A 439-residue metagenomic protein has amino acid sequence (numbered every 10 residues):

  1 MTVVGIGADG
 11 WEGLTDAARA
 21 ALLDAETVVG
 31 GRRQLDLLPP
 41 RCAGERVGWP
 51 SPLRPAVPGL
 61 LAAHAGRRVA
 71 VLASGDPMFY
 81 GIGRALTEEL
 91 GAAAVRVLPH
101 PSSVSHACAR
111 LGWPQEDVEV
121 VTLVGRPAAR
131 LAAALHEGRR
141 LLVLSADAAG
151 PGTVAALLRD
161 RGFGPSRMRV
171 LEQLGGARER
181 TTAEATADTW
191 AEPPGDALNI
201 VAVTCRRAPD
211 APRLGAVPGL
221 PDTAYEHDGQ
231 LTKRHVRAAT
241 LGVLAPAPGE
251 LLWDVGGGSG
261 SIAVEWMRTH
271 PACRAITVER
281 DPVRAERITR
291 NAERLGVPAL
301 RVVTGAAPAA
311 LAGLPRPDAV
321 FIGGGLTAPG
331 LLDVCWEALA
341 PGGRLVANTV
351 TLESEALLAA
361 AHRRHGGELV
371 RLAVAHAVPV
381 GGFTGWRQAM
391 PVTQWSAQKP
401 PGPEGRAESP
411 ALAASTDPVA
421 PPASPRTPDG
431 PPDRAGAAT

Functional and structural regions predicted by a protein language model:
M1-G5, T15-A20, R67-V69, E137-Q230 (+1 more regions): A contiguous loop/helix-start segment that scaffolds small-molecule binding in enzyme catalytic cores
M1-P101, S105, A128, A272-A275 (+4 more regions): Class I S-adenosyl-L-methionine
S74-R139, P308, D318, R363-R387 (+2 more regions): Class I SAM-dependent methyltransferase SAM-binding "motif I" and its flanking Rossmann-like core
T182-L198, S354, A361-G405, G436-T439: Active-site capping/gating segments
G249-G258: Conserved class I S-adenosyl-L-methionine
E250, C273, G343: Glycine-centered, small-residue-biased loops immediately flanking beta-strands in adenine/cofactor-binding cores
S259-P271: Conserved SAM-binding loop of SAM-dependent methyltransferases across substrates and taxa, primarily the Class I
R280, A285, T289, R301-H376: S-adenosylmethionine
